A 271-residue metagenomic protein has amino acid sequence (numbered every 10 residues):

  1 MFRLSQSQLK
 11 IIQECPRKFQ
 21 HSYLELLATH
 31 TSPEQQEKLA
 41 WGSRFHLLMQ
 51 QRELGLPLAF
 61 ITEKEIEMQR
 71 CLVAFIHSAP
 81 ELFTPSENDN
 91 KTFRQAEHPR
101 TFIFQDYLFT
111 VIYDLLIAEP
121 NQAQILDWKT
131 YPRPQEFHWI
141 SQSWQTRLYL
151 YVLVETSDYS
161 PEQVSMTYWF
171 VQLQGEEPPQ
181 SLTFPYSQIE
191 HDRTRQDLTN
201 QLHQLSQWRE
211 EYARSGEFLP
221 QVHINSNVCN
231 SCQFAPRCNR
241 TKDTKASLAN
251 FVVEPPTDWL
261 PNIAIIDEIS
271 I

Functional and structural regions predicted by a protein language model:
F2, Q6-L58, E97, S231-F234 (+1 more regions): Nuclease catalytic cores
L4, V154-I271: Metal-dependent nuclease catalytic regions and adjoining charged, substrate-binding loops involved in nucleic-acid end
L9, Q35-G42, I61-V73, S143 (+1 more regions): Generic detection of long, well-ordered alpha-helical segments
R17-Y23, L116-D127, Q204-Q207: Active-site-adjacent bridging/hinge elements
T31-Q35, L39, Q135-I140, V222: Short, charged/polar micro-motifs that form catalytic or ligand-binding hotspots
P33-K38, L58-L72, E162-F170, K245-E254: Short alpha-helical "patches" and their helix-cap loops
L48-R133, Y159-S165, I269-I271: Catalytic cores of nuclease domains that cleave nucleic-acid phosphodiester backbones
H98-N200: Mg2+/Mn2+-dependent nuclease catalytic core
